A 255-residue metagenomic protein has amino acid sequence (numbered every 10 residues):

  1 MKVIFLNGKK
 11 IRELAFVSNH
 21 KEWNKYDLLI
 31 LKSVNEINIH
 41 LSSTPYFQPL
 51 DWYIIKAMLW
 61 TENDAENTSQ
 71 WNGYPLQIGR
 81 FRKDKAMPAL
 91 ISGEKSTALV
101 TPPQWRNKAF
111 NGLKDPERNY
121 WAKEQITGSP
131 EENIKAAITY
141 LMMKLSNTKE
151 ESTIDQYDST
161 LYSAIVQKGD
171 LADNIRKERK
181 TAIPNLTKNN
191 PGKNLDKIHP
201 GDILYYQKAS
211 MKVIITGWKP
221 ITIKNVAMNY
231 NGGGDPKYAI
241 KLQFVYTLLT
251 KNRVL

Functional and structural regions predicted by a protein language model:
M1-E66: Export/targeting segments at the very N-terminus of extracytoplasmic proteins
R12-K21, S43-P45, N119-E131, T160-I165 (+3 more regions): Second-shell loop/turn segments in exported
V34, P45, R176-K177, T187: The alpha-helix within a helix-turn-helix
N38-I55, S69-Q70, K149-S159, I214-I215 (+2 more regions): Surface-exposed patches in mature extracellular/periplasmic domains of secreted proteins
P45-E66, I78-K83, A137, A182-N190 (+2 more regions): Short, functionally critical alpha-helical segments immediately adjacent to catalytic or ligand/cofactor-binding
T61-W71, K85, N147, N194-I198 (+1 more regions): Secretory-pathway/luminal and periplasmic proteins that interact with or process carbohydrate-rich
Q70-N119, A137: Substrate-binding/active-site groove segments that recognize and process beta-1,4-linked N-acetyl-hexosamine
D155-A182, D202-T216, I221: Primarily a LysM-type cell-wall glycan-binding module
